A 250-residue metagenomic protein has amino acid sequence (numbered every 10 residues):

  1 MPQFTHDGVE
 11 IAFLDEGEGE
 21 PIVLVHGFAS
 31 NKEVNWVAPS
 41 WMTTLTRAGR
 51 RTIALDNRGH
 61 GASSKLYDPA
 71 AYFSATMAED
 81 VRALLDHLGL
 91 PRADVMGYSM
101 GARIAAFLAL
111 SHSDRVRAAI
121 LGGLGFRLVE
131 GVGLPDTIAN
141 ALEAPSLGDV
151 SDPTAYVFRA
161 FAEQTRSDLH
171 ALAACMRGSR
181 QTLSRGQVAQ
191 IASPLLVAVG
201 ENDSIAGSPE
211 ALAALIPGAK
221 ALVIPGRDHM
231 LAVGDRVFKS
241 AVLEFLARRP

Functional and structural regions predicted by a protein language model:
V9-S64: Conserved HGGG/HGGXW glycine-rich cap/lid loop of the alpha/beta-hydrolase fold
T44-R47, A54-D94: Active-site loop/oxyanion-hole signature of alpha/beta-hydrolase fold enzymes
A93, G97-A102: Conserved alpha/beta-hydrolase "nucleophile elbow" surrounding the catalytic nucleophile
R103-S111, R115-S146: Flexible "cap/lid" loop of the alpha/beta hydrolase fold
R159-S184: Hydrophobic, aromatic-rich cap/lid helix
I191, V197-V199: Short beta-strand/loop motif that positions the catalytic acidic residue of the alpha/beta-hydrolase fold
S204-P209: Conserved alpha/beta-hydrolase "acid-adjacent" motif
I224-P250: Catalytic active-site module of serine/aspartate enzymes centered on a nucleophile-bearing elbow/loop
